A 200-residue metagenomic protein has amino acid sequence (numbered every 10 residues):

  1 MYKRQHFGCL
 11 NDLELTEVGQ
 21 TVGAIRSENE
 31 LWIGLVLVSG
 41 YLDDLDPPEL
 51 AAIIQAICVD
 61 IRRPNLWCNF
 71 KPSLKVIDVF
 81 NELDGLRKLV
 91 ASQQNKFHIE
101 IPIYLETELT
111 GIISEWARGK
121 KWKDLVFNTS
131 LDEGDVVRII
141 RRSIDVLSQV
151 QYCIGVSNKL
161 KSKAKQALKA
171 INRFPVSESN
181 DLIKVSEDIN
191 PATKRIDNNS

Functional and structural regions predicted by a protein language model:
M1-Q5: Conserved small/polar residues in nucleotide/adenosyl-binding loops
F7, N11-Y41: Accessory beta->alpha helical hairpin/"wing" motif in late/C-terminal subdomains of nucleic-acid enzymes
L15, G19, E30, V36 (+4 more regions): Compositionally biased, low-complexity repeat tracts
N29-D84: Leucine-rich, amphipathic alpha-helical/linker segments
W67-S200: C-terminal amphipathic alpha-helical interaction region
